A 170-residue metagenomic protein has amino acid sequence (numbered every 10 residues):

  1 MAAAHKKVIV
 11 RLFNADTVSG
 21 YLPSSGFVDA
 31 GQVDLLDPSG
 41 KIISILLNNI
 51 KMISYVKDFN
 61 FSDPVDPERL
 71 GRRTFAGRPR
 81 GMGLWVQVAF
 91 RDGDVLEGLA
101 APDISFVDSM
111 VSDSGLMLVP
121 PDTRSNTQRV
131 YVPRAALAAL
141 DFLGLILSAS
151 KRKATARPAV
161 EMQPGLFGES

Functional and structural regions predicted by a protein language model:
A2-S170: Conserved RNA-binding domains used in RNP assembly and mRNA/RNA metabolism
